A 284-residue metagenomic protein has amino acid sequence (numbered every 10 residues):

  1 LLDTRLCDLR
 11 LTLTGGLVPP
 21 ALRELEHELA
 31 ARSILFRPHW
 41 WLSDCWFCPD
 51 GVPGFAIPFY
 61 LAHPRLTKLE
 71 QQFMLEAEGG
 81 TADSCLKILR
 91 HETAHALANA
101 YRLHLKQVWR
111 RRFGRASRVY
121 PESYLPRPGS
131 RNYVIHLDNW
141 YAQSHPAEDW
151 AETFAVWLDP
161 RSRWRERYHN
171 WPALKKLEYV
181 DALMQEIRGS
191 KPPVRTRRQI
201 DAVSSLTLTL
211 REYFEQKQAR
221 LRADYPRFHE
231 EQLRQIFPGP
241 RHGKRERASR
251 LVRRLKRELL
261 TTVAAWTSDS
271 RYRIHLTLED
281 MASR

Functional and structural regions predicted by a protein language model:
L1-T4, W150-R284: Pan-zinc metallopeptidase signature
L9-L69, G79, K106-Q107: Auxiliary, metal-adjacent structural segments of Zn-dependent hydrolase domains
L9-T14, L137-H145, R163-N170: Active-site rim elements
L69-R90, A142: Short pre-active-site segment immediately N-terminal to the catalytic Zn-binding motif
G79-K87, N99-N132: Post-HEXXH active-site segment of zinc metalloproteases
D83-K87, W140-W150, N170-A173: Active-site metal-coordination segments of metallo-dependent hydrolases
A94-R102, A155: Active-site-flanking alpha-helical
V119-Q143, E152, V156-P160: Conserved active-site neighborhood of enzyme catalytic/cofactor-binding cores
